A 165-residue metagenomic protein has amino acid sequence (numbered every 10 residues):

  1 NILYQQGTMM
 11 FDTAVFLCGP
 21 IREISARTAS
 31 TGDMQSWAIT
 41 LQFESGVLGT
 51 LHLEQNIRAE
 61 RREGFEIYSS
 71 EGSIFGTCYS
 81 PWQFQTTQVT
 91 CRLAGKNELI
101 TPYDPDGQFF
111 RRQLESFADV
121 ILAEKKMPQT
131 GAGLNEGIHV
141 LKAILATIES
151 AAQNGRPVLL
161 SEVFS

Functional and structural regions predicted by a protein language model:
N1: Flexible, glycine/proline-enriched loop segments at strand-loop-helix junctions that form or flank small-ligand binding
Q5-Q83, R111-M127, T147, E162-S165: Contiguous beta-strand/loop segments that form the cofactor/metal-binding neighborhood of enzyme cores
F65, W82-G95: Short polybasic amphipathic segments
G72, C78, C91-D104: Glycine-enriched catalytic-core subsegment of oxygenase/oxidase enzymes
K96-S165: C-terminal helical cap and adjacent loop that interface with cofactors, partners, or active-site loops
